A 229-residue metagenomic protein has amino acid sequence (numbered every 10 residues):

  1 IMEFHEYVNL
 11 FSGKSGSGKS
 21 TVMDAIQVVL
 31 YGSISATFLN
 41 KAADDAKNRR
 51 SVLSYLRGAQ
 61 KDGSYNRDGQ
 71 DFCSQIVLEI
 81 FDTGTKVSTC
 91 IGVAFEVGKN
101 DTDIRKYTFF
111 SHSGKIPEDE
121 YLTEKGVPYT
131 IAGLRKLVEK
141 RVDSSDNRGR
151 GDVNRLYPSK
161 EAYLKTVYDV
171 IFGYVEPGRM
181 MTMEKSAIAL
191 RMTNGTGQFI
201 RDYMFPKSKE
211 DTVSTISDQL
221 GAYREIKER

Functional and structural regions predicted by a protein language model:
I1-V138: Extreme N-terminal "head/tail" segments of very large remodeling/mechanoenzyme assemblies
V127-R229: Extended, Lys/Glu-rich alpha-helical coiled-coil stalks
